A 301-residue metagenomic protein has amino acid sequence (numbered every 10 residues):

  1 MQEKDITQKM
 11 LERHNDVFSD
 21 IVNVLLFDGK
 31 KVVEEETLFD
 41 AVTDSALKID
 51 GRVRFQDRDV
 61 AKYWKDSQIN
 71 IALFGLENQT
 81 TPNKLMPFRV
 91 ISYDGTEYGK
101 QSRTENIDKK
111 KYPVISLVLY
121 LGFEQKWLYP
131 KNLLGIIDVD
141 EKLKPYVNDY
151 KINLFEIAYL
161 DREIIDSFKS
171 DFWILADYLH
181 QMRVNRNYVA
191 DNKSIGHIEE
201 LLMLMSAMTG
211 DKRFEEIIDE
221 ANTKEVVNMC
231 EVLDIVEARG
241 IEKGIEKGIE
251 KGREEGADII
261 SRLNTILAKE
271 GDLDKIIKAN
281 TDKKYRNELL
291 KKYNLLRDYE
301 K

Functional and structural regions predicted by a protein language model:
M1-K301: Elongated, amphipathic alpha-helical interaction scaffolds
